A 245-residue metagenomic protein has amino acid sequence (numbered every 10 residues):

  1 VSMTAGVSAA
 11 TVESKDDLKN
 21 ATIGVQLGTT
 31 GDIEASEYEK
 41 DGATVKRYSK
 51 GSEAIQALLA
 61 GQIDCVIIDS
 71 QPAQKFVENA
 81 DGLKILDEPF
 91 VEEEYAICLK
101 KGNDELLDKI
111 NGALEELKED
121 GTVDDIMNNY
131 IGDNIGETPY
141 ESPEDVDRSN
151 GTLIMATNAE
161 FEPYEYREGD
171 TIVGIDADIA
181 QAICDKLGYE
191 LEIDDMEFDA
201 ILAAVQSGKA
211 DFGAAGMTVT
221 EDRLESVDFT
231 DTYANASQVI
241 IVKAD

Functional and structural regions predicted by a protein language model:
V1-D17, A80-V91, Q181, E190-D245: Acidic, polar ligand-binding/catalytic clefts
A10-T11, L27-T30, V45-A60, E93 (+2 more regions): Short helix-initiation/N-cap motifs at beta->coil->alpha
K15-G28, T152-T157: Short loop->beta-strand "edge-of-pocket" segments that line small-molecule binding or catalytic clefts across diverse
A21-G24, K50, L59-D69, G82 (+2 more regions): Alpha-to-beta junction loops
T22, T29, Q74, A96-G136 (+2 more regions): Extended ligand-binding regions for polar small-molecule ligands
T30-V45, D81, I85-P89, G112-N150: Ligand-binding clefts/hinges and TM-proximal coupling segments of bilobed small-molecule sensing domains
T44-R47, K109, N150-M217: Extracytoplasmic small-molecule ligand-binding "clamshell" domains of the periplasmic binding protein/Venus flytrap
S70, Q74-N111, N134-S142, V146 (+2 more regions): Periplasmic-binding protein-like
